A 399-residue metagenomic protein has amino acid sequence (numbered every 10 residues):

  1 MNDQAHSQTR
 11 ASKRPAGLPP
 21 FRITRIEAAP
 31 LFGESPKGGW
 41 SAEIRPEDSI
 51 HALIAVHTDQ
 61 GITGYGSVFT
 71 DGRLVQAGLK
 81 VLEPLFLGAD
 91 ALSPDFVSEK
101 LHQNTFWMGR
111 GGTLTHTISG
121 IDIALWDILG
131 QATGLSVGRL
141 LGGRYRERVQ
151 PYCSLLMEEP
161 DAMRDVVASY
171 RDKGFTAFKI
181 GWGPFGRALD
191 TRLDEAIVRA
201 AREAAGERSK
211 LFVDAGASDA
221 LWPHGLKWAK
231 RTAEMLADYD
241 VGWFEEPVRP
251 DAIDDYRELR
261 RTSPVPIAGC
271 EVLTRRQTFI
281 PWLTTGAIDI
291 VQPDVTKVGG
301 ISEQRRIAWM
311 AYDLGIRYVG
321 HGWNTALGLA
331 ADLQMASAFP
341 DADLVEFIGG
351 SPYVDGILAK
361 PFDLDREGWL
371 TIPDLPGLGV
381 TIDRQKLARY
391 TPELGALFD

Functional and structural regions predicted by a protein language model:
N2-H6, K13-R14, L18-G33, P46 (+2 more regions): Flexible C-terminal active-site loop/helix
R10, P15, P20, R25 (+1 more regions): Metal- or metallocofactor-binding catalytic centers and their adjacent structured scaffolds across diverse enzyme
I23, G61, L82, I121 (+7 more regions): Conserved, mostly hydrophobic/aromatic
F32-W40: Short Pro/Gly-enriched beta-strand edge/turn motifs at strand-loop
V68, G111, C153-M157, I180-W182 (+7 more regions): A cross-domain feature marking catalytic cores of carbohydrate-active enzymes and several ubiquitous metabolic/repair
T113, D122-A162: Glycine-rich, aromatic-flanked loop segments that form ligand/cofactor-binding clefts across common enzyme folds
R148-E258, T262-S263: Metal-dependent enolase-superfamily TIM-barrel catalytic cores that perform enediolate-based chemistry
D251-A268, L273-W369: Shared catalytic-loop signature of beta/alpha-barrel
